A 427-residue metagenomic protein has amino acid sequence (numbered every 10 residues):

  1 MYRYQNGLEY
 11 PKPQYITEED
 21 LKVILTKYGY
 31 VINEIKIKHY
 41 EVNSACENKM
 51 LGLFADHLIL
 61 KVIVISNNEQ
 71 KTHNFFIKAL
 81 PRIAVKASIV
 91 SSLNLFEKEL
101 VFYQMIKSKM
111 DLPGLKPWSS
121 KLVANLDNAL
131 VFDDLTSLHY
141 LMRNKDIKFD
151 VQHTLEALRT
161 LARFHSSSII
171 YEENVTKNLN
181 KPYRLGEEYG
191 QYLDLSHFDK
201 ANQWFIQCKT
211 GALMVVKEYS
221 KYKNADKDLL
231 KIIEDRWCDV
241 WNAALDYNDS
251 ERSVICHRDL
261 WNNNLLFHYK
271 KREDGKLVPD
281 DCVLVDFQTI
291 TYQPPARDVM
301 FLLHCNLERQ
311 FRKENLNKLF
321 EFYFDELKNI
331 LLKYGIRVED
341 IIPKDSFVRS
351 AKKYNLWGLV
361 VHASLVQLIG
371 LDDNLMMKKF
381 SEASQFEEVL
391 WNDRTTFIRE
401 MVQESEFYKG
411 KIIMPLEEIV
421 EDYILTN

Functional and structural regions predicted by a protein language model:
M1-L51, I63-T72, D228-R236, N242-E251 (+4 more regions): Regulatory N- and C-terminal appendages and interdomain linkers associated with kinase/kinase-like NTP transferase
S44-T210, P295-A296, F311: Conserved ATP-binding subdomain of kinase catalytic cores across diverse folds
K49-A55, Y247, H257-W261: A short catalytic or substrate-binding loop motif that flags glycine-/basic-rich loops and adjacent residues that bind
K98, Q152, E156-R159, E251 (+7 more regions): Generic recognition of stable, solvent-exposed alpha-helical segments in well-folded globular domains
V101, M105, T289-Y334, G358-S384 (+1 more regions): Active-site activation/catalytic loop segments of kinase-like enzymes and analogous catalytic loops in related
I106, F164-S167, D259, N263-N264 (+4 more regions): Generic, well-ordered alpha-helical scaffold segments in large soluble proteins
H139-H257, F267-V278, S381-N427: ATP-dependent phospho-/nucleotidyl transfer catalytic cores
S250, V254, W261-C305: Catalytic activation segment of kinase domains across protein kinase-like and atypical kinase folds
